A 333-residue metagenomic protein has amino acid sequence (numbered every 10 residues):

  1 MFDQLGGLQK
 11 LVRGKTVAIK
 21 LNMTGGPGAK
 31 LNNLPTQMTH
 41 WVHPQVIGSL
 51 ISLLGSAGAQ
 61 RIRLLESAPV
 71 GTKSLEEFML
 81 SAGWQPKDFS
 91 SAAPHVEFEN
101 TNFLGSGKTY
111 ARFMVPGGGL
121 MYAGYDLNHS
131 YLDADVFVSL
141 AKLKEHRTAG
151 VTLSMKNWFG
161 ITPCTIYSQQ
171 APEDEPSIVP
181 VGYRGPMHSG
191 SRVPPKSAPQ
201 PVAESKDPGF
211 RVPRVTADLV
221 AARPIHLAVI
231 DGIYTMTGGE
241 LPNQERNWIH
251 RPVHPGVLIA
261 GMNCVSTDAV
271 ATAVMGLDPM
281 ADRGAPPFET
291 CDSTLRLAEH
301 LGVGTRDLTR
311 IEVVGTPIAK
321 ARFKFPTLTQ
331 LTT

Functional and structural regions predicted by a protein language model:
M1-T333: Extended, low-polarity segments enriched in aliphatic/aromatic residues
